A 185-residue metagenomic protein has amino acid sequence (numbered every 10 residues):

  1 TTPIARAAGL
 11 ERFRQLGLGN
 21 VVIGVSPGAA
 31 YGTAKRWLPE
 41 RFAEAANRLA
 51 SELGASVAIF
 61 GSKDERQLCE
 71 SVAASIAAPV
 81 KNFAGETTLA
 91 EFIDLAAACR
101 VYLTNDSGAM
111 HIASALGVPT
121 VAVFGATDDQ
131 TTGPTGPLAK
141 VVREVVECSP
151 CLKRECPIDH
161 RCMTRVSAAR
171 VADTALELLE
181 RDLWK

Functional and structural regions predicted by a protein language model:
T1-A34, W184: Mid-sequence helix-capping/hinge segment at a functional interface
P3-I4, T88-E91, E147-P150: A short acidic, often aromatic-flanked loop/helix-cap motif at beta-alpha or helix-coil junctions that lines enzyme
G9, G24, A55-A58, A175: Small side chains
A34-L38, C162: Short, solvent-exposed loop/turn segments at secondary-structure boundaries
L38-G125: Donor-binding and catalytic core of enzymes assembling or modifying cell-surface/extracellular glycoconjugates
S71-A74, P79-F83, S114-K185: Nucleotide-sugar donor-binding patch of glycosyltransferase catalytic domains
